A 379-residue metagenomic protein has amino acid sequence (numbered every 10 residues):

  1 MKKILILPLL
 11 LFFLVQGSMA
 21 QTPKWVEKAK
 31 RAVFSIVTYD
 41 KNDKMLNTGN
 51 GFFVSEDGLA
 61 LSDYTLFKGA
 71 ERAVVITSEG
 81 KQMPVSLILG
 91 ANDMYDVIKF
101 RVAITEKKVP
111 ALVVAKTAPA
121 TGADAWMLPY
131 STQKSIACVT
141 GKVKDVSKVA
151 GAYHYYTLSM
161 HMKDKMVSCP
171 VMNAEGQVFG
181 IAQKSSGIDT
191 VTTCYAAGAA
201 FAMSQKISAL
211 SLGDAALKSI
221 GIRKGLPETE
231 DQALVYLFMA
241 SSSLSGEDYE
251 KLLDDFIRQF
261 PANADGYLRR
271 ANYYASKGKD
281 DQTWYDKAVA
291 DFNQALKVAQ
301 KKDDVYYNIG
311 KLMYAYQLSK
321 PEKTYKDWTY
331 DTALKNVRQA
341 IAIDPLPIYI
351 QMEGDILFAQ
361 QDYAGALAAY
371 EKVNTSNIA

Functional and structural regions predicted by a protein language model:
Q21-T22, Y39-D57, D63, Q82-P84 (+2 more regions): A conserved glycine-rich beta-strand in the N-terminal activation segment of trypsin-fold
Q21-W25, K108-Y155, M162-M166, A182-C194: Flexible, gly/ser-rich surface segments that form the specificity/activation loops bordering the active-site cleft
T22-V26, I181-D255: C-terminal cap/linker of serine protease catalytic domains
S55-W126, Q133-A137, A152-Y153: Conserved active-site neighborhood of the chymotrypsin/trypsin-like protease fold
S243, K277-G278, Q282, Y316 (+2 more regions): Structural motif corresponding to the intra-repeat A-B loop/turn of tetratricopeptide repeats
P261, Q300, I343-P345, T375-I378: Short coil turns that delineate tetratricopeptide repeat
N272, S276-K279, K311, L318 (+1 more regions): Residue-level recognition of tetratricopeptide repeat
